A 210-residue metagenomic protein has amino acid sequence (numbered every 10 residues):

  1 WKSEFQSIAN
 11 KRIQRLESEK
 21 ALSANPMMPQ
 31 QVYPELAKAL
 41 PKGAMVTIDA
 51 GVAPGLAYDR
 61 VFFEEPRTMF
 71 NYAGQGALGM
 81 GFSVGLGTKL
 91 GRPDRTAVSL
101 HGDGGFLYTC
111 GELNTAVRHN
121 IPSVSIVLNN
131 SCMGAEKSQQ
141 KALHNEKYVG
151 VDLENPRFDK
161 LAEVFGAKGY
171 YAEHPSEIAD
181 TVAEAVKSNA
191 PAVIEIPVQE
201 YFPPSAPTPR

Functional and structural regions predicted by a protein language model:
E4-S83: Active-site diphosphate/adenylate-binding microenvironment
L36, I48, G87, D103 (+5 more regions): Hydrophobic, well-ordered secondary-structure elements that form the walls of internal hydrophobic environments
A44-V46, R95-A97, S123, A190-I196: Generic beta-sheet signal
A50-P54, N130-C132, V198-F202: Glycine-rich beta-alpha junction loops
G55-M133: Thiamine diphosphate
R67-N71, Y108, K137-G150, A167-K168: Short beta-alpha connecting loops at secondary-structure transitions that line or flank enzyme active sites
K141-L143, K160, P175-R210: Glycine/aspartate-rich loop-and-adjacent alpha/beta segment that forms the canonical ThDP
D152-E154, G169-H174: Short acidic-hydrophobic, aromatic-tinged amphipathic segments that line or gate anion-handling sites
